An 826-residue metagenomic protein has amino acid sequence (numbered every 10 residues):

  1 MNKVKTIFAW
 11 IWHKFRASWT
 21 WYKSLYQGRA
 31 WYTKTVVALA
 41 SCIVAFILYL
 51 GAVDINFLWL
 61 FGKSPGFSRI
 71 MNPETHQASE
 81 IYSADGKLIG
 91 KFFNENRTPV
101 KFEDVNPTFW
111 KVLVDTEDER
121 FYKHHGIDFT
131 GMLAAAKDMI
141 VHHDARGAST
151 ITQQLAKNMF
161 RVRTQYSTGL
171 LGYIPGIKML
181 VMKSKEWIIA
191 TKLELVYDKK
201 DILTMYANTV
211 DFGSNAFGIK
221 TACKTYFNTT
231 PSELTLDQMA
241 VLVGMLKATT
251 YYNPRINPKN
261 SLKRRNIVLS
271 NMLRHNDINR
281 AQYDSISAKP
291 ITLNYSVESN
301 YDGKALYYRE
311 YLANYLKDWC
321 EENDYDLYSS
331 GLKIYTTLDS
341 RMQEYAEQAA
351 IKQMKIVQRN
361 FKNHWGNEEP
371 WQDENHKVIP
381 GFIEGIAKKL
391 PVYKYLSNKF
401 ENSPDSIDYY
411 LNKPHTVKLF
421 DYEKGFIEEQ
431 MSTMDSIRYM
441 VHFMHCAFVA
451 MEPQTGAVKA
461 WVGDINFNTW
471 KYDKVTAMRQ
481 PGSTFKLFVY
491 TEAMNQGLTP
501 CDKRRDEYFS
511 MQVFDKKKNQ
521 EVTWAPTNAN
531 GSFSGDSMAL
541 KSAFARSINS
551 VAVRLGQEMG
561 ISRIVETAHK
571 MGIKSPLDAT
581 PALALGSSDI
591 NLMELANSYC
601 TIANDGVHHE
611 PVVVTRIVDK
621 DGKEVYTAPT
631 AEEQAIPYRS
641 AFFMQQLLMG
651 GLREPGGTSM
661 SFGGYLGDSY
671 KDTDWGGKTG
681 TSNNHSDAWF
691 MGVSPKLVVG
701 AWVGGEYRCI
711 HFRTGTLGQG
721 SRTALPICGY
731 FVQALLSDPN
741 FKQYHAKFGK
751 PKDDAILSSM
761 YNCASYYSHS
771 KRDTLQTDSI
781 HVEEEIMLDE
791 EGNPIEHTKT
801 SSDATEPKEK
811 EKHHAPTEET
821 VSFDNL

Functional and structural regions predicted by a protein language model:
N2-Y82, R120, V357: N-terminal type II signal-anchor transmembrane helix that functions as the membrane-insertion/stop-transfer segment
V53, E117-D128, V141-R146, L193-K200 (+14 more regions): Bacterial peptidoglycan biogenesis and beta-lactam-recognition machinery
T75-S285, Y301, Y307, N466 (+3 more regions): Peptidoglycan glycan-strand catalytic modules in the bacterial/periplasmic cell-wall system
G86, L113, L155, I202 (+13 more regions): Residue-level preference for non-acidic, small/hydrophobic
G90-T98, T221, T250, P254 (+8 more regions): Short pre-catalytic segments that frame enzyme active sites
V141-S167, T229-S232, E298-Y307, L498-I564 (+3 more regions): Conserved catalytic neighborhood of penicillin-recognizing serine enzymes
D144, N279-T337, R341-N402: Non-catalytic structural connector segments
T336, S340-I356, K388-E452, W461-V462 (+3 more regions): A penicillin-recognizing enzyme superfamily signal
